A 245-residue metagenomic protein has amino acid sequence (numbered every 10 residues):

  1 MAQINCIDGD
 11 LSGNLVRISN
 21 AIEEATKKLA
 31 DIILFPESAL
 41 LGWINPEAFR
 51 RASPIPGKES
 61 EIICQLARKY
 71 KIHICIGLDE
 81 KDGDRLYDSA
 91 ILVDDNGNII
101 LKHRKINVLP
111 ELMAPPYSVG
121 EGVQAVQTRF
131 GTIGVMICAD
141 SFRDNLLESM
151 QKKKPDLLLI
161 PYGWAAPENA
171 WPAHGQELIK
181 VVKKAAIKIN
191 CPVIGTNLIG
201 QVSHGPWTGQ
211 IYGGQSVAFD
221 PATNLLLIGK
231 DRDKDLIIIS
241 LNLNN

Functional and structural regions predicted by a protein language model:
M1-N5: Short beta-strand segments enriched in small/hydrophobic residues
C6, L40-L41, R143: Active-site micro-motifs of SAM-dependent methyltransferase domains
L11, S19-N96, K102, A165-C191: Cys-nucleophile CN-hydrolase/nitrilase-fold catalytic domain and related Cys-dependent amidase chemistry that acts on
G13-E23, R143-E148: Short, acidic/polar
E37, L78, I137, Y162 (+1 more regions): A cross-domain feature marking catalytic cores of carbohydrate-active enzymes and several ubiquitous metabolic/repair
P56-C75, F142-D235: CN hydrolase (nitrilase-like) catalytic-core segments centered on the catalytic cysteine and neighboring Lys/Glu
K81-L157, P161-Y162, P167-K184, R232-K234 (+1 more regions): Active-site catalytic loop in hydrolytic enzyme cores
